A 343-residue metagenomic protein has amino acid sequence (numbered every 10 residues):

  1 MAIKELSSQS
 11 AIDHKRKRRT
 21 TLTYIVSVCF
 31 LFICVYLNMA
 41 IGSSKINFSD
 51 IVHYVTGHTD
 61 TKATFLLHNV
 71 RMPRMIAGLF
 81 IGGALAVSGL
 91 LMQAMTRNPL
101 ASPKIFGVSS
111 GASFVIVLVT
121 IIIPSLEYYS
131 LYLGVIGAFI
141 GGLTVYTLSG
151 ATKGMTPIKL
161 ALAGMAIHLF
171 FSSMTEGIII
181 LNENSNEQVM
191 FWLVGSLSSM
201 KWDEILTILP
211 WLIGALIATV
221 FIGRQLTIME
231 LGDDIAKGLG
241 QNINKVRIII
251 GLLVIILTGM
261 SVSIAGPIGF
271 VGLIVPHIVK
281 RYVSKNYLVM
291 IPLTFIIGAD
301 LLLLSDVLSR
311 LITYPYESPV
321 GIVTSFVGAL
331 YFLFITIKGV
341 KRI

Functional and structural regions predicted by a protein language model:
M1-I343: Alpha-helical transmembrane segments in inner-membrane proteins
